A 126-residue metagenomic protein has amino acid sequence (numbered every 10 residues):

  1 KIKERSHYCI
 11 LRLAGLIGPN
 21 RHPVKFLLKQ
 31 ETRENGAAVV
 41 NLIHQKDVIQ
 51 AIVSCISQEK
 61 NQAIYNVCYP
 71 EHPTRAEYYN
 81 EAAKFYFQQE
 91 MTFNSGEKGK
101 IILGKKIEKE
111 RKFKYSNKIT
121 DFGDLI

Functional and structural regions predicted by a protein language model:
K1-P19: Conserved beta-loop-beta element that borders a ligand/cofactor-binding pocket
C9, N41, K100: Residues that recognize and position ribonucleotide moieties
P19-F26, E77: Short beta-loop-alpha junction of Rossmann-like oxidoreductase domains
V24-T32, A37-Y65: Alpha-helical substrate-binding/gating segment
Q45, R75, K112-S116: Amphipathic alpha-helical segment in the mid-to-C-terminal domain of diverse UDP/GDP-sugar glycosyltransferases
I49-G104: Mid/C-terminal beta-alpha module of Rossmann-like enzyme folds, strongest in SDR-family dehydrogenases/epimerases
I119-I126: Amphipathic terminal alpha-helices
